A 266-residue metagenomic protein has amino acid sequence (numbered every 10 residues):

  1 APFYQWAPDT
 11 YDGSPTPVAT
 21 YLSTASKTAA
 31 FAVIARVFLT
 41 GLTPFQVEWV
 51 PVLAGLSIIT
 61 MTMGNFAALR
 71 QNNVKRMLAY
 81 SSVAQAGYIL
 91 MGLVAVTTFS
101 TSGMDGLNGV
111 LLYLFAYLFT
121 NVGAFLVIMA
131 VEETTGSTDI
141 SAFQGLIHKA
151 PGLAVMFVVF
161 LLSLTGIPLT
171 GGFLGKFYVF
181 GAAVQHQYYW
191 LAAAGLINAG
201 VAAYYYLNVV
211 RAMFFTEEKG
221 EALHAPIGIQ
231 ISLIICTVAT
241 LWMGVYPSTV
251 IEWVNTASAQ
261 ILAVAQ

Functional and structural regions predicted by a protein language model:
A1-Q266: Alpha-helical transmembrane segments of multi-pass membrane proteins predominantly involved in bioenergetics
